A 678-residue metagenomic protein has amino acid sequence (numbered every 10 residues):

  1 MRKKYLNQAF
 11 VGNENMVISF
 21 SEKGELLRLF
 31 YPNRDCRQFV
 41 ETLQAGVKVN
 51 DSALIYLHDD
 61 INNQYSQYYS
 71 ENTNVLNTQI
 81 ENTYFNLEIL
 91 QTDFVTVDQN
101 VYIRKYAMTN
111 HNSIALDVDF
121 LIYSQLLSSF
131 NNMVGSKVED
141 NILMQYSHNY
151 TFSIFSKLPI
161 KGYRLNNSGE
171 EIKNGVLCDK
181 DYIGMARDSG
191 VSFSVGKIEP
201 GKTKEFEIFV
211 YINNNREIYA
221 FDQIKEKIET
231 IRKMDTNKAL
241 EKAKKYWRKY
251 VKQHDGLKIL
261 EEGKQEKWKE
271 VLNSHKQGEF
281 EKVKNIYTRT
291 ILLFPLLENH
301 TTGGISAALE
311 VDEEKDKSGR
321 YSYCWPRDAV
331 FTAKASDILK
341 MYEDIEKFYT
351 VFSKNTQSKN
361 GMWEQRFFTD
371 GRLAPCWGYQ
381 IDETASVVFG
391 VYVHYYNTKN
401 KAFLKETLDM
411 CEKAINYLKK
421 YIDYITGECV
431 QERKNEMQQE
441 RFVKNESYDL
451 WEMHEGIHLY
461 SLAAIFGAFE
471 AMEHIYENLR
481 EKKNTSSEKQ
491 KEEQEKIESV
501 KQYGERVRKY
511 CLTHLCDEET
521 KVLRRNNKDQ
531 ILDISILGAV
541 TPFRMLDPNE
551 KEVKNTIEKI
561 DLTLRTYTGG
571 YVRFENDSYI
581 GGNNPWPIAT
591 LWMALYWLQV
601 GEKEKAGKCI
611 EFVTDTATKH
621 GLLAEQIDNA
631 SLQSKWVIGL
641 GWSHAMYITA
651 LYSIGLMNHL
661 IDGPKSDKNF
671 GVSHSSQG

Functional and structural regions predicted by a protein language model:
M1-K282, I338-M341, D662-G678: Terminal accessory carbohydrate-recognition/targeting modules of carbohydrate-active enzymes
M1-V40, Y321, T332, F367-F368 (+3 more regions): C-terminal capping/lid segments that line or modulate ligand- or cofactor-binding pockets
T109-N110, Y321-I425, L462, F466 (+2 more regions): Aromatic-rich carbohydrate-recognition surfaces in CAZymes
S156-P159, R164, H458-A463, E495-I588: Extended ligand-binding clefts on enzyme/binding-domain cores
K269-E281, L292-L296, V330-Y342, S386-A402 (+4 more regions): Well-ordered alpha-helical scaffold segments within catalytic/enzyme domains
S274-G303, F352, T356-M362, P375-C376 (+4 more regions): Active-site acid/base region of carbohydrate-active enzymes
I291-T301, K340-W363, T407-G427, Q439-R441 (+4 more regions): Long, well-ordered core segments of solenoidal/helical folds
E298-G319, Q357-L373, K419-E455, K509-Q530 (+2 more regions): Glycine- and aromatic-rich loop/turn segments at beta-sheet edges
